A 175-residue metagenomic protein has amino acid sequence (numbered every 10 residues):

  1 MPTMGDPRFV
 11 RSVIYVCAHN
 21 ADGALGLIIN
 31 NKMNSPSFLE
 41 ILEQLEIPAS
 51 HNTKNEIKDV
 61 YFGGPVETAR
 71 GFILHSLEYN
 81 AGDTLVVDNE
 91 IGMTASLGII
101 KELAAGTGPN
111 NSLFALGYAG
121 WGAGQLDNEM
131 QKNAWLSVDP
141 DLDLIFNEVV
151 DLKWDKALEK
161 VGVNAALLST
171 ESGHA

Functional and structural regions predicted by a protein language model:
M1-A115, A119-A175: A short aromatic-anchored loop/beta-hairpin motif
